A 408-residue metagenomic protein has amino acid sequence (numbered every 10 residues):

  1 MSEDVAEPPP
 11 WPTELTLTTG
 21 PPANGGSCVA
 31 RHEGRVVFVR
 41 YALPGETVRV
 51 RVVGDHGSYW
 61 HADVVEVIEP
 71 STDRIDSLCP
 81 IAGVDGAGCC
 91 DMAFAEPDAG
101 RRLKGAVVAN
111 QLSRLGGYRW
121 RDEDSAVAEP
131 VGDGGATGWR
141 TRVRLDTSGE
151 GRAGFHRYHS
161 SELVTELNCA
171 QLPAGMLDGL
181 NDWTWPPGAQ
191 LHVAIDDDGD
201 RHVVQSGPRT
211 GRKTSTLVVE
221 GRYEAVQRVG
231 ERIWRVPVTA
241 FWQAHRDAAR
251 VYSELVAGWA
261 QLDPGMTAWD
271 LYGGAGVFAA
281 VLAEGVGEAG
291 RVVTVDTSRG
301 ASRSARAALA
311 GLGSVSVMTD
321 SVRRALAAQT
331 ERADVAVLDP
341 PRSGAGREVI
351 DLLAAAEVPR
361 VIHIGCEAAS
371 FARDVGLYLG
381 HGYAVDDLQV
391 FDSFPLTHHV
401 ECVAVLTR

Functional and structural regions predicted by a protein language model:
S2-L338, S343-D351, E357: Accessory RNA-recognition modules of RNA-modification enzymes
R140-R142, H399-V403: Short hydrophobic/aromatic beta-strand or adjacent loop that forms the aromatic wall/cage of a ligand/substrate-binding
T147, L406-T407: Short beta-strand-to-turn element immediately C-terminal to the catalytic PLP-Schiff-base lysine in fold type I
M318-V400, T407: S-adenosylmethionine
